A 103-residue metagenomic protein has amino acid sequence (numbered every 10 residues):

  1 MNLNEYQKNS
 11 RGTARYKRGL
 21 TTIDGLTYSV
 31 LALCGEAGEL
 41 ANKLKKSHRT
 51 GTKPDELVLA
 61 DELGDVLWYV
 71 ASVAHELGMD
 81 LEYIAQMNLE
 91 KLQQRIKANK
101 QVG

Functional and structural regions predicted by a protein language model:
M1-L63, L67-G103: Flexible "arm" and connector segments at domain edges
